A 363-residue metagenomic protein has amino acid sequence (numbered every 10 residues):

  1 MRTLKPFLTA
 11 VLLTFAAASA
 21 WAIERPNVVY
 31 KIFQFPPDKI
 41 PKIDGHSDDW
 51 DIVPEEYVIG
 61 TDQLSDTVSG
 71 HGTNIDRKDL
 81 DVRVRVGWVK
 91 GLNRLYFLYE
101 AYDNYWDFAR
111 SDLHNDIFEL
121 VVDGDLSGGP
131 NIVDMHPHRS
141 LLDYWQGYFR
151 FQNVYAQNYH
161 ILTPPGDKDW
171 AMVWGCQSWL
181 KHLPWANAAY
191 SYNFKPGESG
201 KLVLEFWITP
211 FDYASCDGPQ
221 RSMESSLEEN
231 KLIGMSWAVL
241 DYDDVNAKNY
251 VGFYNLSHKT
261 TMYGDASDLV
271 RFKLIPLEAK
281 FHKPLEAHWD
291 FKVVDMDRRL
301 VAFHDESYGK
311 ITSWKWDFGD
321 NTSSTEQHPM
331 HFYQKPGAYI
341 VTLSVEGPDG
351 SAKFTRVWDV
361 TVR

Functional and structural regions predicted by a protein language model:
M1-P6: Positively charged n-region of N-terminal signal peptides that target proteins for export
T9-A17: Bacterial N-terminal signal peptides
A17-A20, G350: Long, low-complexity, intrinsically disordered N-terminal extensions of eukaryotic proteins, enriched
W21-E286: Structural preference for beta-rich elements and adjacent junctions enriched in aromatics
A279-R363: Extracellular/lumenal mature domains of secreted and surface-exposed proteins
